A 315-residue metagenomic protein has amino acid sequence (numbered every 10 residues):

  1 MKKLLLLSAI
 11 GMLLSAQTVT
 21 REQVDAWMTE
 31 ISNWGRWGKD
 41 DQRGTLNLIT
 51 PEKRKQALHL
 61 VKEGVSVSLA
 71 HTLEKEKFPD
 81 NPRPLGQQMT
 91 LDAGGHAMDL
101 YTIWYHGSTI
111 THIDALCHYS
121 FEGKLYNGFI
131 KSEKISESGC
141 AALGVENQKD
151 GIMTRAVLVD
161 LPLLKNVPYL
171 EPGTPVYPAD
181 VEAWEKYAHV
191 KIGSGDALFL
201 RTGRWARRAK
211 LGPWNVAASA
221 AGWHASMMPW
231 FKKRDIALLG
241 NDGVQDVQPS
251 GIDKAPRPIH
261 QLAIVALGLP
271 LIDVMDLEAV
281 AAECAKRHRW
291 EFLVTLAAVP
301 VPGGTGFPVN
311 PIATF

Functional and structural regions predicted by a protein language model:
K2-K3, R201: Basic side chains
K3-M12: Sec-dependent N-terminal signal peptides
Q17-F315: Active-/binding-site microenvironments in catalytic and ligand-binding cores
